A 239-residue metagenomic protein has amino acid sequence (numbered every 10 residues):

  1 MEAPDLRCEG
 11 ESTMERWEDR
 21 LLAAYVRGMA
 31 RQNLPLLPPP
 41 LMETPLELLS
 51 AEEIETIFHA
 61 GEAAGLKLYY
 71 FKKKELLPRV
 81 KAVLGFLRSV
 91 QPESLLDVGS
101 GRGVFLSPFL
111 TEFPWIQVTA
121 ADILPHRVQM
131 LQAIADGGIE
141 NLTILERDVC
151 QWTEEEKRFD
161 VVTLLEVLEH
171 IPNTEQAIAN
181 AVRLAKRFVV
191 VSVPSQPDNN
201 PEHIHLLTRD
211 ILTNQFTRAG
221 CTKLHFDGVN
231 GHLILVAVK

Functional and structural regions predicted by a protein language model:
E2-K157, V161, L165, E175-I178 (+2 more regions): Conserved N-terminal segment of class I S-adenosyl-L-methionine
L165-L168, S192: Residues lining the SAM
H170-I171, P197-D198: Short glycine-rich, flexible loops that bind phosphorylated cofactors or substrates
I171-P172, A185-K186: Helix-to-beta-strand junctions that scaffold the AdoMet/dcAdoMet cofactor pocket in Class I SAM-dependent enzymes
N180-L184: Conserved helix-to-beta-strand junction in the class I
K186-S195: Conserved beta-strand signature within the Rossmann-like core of class I S-adenosyl-L-methionine
